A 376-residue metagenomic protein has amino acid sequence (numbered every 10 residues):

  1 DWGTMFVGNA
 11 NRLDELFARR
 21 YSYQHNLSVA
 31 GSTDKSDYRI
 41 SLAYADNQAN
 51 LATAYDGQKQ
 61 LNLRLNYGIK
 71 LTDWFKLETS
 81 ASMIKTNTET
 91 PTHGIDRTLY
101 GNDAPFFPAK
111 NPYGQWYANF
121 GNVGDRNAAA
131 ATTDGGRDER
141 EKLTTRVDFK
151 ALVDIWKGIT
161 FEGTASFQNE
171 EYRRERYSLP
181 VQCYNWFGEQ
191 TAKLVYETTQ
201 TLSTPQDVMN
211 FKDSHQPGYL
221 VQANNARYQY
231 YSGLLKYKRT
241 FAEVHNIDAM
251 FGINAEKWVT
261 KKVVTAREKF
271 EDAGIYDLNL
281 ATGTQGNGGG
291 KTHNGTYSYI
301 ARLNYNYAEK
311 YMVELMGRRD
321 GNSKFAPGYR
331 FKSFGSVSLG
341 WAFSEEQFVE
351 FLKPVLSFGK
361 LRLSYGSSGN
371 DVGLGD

Functional and structural regions predicted by a protein language model:
D1-G8, A45, A49-T144, E162-T164 (+3 more regions): Surface-exposed loop/interface segments of Gram-negative outer-membrane beta-barrel transport/assembly proteins
W2-R20: Alpha-helix-centered segments that form part of catalytic cores
L16-F17, Q24-N50, R64-K70, T164 (+1 more regions): Predominantly transmembrane beta-strands of Gram-negative outer membrane beta-barrel pores used for transport
H25-G31, L65-I69, V147-V153, G233-Y237 (+4 more regions): Residues on the lipid-exposed face of transmembrane beta-strands in outer-membrane beta-barrel proteins
Y230, T296-R302, K310-M312: Short glycine-rich loop/turn motifs
P327-F331: Short glycine/threonine-rich loop-to-helix capping motif typified by GTGT followed within a few residues by an Asp-Pro
